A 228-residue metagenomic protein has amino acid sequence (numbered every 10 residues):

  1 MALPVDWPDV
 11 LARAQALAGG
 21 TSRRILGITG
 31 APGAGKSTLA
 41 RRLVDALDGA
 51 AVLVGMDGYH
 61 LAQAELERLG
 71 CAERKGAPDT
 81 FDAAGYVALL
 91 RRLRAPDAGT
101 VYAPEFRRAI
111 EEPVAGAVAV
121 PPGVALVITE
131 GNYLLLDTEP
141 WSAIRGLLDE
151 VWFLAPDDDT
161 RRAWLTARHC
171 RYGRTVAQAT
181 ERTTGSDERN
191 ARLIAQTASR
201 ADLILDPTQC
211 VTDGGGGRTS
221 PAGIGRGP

Functional and structural regions predicted by a protein language model:
M1-I25: Extreme N-terminal, non-catalytic leader segments that precede Walker-type/kinase nucleotide-binding cores
G30: The Walker A (P-loop) glycine that initiates the GxxxxGKT/S ATP-binding motif of P-loop NTPases
G33: Walker A (P-loop) phosphate-binding loop of P-loop NTPases
K36: Conserved lysine of the Walker
L39: Hydrophobic positions on the alpha1 helix immediately C-terminal to the Walker A/P-loop
G55, Q63-I110: Conserved nucleotide-sensing/catalytic segment adjacent to the nucleotide-binding pocket in NTP-handling enzymes
I110-R168: ATP-dependent NMP and nucleoside kinases share a basic, alpha-helical "lid"
G116, E139-S142, C170-D213: Small-molecule kinase domains that catalyze NTP-dependent phosphoryl transfer to phosphate-bearing small molecules
